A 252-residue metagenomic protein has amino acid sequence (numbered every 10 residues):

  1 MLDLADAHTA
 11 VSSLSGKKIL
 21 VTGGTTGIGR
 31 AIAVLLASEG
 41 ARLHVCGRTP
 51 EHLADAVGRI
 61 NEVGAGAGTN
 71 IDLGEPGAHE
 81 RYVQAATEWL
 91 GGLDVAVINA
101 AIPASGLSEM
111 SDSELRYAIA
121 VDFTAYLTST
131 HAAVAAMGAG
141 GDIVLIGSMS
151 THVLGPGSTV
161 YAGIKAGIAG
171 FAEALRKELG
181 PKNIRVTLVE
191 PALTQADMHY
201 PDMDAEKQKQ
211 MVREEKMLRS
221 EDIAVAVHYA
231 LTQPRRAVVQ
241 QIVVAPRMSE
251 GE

Functional and structural regions predicted by a protein language model:
T25-G27: Conserved glycine-rich cofactor-binding loop
E39-D55: Conserved glycine-rich Rossmann-like NAD(P)H-binding loop of the short-chain dehydrogenase/reductase
G106-I119: Substrate-binding pocket helix/loop in short-chain dehydrogenase/reductase
T130, I164: Active-site helix of classical SDR
A135, K177-P181: Alpha-helical segment proximal to the catalytic Tyr-Lys
S148: Residue(s) in the substrate-gating loop at a strand-loop-helix junction that position the organic substrate next
L188-V189, K209-E252: C-terminal helical subdomain
